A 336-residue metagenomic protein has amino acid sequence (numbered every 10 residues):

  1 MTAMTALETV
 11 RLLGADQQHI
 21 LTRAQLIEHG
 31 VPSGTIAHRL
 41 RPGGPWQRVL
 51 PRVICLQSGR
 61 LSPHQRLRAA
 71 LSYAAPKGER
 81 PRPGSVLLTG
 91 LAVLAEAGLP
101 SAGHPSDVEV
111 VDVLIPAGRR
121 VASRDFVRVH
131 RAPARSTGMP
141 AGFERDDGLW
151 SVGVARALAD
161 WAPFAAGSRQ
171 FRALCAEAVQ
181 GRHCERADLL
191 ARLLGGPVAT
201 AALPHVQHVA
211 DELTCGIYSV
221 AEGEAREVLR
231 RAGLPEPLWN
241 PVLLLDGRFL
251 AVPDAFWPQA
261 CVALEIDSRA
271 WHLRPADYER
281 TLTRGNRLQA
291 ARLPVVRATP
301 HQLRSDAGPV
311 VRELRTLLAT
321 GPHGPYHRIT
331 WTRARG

Functional and structural regions predicted by a protein language model:
M1-A202, L238, A319-G336: Short gly/ser-rich loop at a beta-strand->alpha-helix junction or flexible surface loop bordering the NTP-binding
T2-M4, V31-P32, V179-G336: Surface segments flanking catalytic/ligand-binding clefts of nucleic-acid enzymes
